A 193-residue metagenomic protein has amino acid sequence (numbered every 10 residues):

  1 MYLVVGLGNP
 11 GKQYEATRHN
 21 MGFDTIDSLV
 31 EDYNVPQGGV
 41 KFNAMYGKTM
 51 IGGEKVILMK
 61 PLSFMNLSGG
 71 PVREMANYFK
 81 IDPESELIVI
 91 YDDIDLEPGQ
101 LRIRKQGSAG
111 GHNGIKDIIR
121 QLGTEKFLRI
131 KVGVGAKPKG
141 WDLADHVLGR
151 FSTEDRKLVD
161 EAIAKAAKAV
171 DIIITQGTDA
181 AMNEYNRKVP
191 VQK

Functional and structural regions predicted by a protein language model:
Y2-Q106, K116-R120, T124-I130, K137-D142 (+2 more regions): Nucleotide and nucleotide-moiety/phosphate-recognizing core
G111-G114: Hydrophobic alpha-helical segments within soluble ligand-binding/sensing domains
